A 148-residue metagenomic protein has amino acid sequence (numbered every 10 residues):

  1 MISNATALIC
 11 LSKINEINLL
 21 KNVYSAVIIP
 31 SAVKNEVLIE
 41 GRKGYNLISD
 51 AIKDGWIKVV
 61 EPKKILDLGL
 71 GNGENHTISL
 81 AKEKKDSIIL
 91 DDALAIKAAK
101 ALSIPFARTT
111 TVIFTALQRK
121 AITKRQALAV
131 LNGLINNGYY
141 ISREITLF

Functional and structural regions predicted by a protein language model:
M1-D86, A93, I104, L131 (+1 more regions): Active-site-proximal, substrate-binding regions of enzyme catalytic domains and RNA-binding/basic surfaces
E16, K84-I89, L117-K124: Short helix-capping/linker segments at secondary-structure and domain boundaries
N35, A51-I52, I96-F148: Acidic, PIN/NYN-like endoribonuclease modules and their adjacent C-terminal/linker elements
